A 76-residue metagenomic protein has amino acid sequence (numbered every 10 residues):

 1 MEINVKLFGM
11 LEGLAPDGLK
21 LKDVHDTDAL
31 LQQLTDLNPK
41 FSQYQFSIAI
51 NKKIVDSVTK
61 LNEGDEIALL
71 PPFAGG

Functional and structural regions predicted by a protein language model:
M1-A74: Ubiquitin-like/PB1-type beta-grasp interaction modules and other compact soluble beta-rich domains
